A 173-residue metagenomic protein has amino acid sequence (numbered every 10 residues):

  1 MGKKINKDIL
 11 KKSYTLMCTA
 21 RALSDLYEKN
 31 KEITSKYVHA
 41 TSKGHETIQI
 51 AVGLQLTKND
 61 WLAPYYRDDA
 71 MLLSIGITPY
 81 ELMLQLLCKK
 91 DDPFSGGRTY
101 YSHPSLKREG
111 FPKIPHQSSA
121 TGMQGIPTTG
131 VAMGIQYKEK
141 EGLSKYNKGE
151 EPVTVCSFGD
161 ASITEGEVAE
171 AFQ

Functional and structural regions predicted by a protein language model:
M1-V38, K58: Cofactor-/ligand-binding subdomain signature composed of acidic, glycine-rich, tryptophan-containing flexible loops
D25, K29-Q173: Cofactor-binding active-site loop characterized by glycine-rich and histidine/acidic residues
